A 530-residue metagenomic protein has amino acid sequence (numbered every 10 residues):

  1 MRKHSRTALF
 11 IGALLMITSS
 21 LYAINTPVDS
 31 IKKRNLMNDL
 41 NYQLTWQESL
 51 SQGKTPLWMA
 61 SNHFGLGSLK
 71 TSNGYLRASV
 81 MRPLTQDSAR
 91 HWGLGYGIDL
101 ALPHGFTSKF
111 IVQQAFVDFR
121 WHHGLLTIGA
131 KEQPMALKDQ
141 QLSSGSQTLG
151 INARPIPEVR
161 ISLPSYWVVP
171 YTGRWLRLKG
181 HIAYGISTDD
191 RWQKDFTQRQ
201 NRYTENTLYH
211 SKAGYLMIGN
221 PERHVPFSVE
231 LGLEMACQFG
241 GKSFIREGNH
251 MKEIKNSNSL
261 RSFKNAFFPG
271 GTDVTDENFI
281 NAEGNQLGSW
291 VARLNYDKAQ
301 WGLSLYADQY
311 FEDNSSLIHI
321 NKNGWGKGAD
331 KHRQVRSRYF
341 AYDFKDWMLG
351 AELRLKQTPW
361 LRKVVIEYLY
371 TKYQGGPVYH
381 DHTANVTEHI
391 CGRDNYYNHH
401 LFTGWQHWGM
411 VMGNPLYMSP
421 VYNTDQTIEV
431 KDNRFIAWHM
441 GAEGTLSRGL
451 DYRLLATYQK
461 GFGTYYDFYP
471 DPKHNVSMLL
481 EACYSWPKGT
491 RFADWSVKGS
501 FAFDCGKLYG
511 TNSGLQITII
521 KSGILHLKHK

Functional and structural regions predicted by a protein language model:
M1-K32, A299, I318, A341 (+1 more regions): Cleavable N-terminal export/targeting peptides
T26-G74, Q86-I98, G180-Y184, V497: Transmembrane beta-strand segments of Gram-negative outer membrane beta-barrel proteins
T26-L40, R82-L94, T107, R120-G124 (+7 more regions): Short loop/turn motifs that connect adjacent beta-strands in outer-membrane beta-barrel proteins
L69-N73, L102-I111, F311-S315, V430-R434 (+3 more regions): Solvent-exposed loop/turn segments connecting transmembrane beta-strands in outer-membrane beta-barrel proteins
L94-D190, L216-F239: Outer membrane beta-barrel
E158, T511-K530: Outer-membrane beta-barrel "beta-signal"
P164-H380, N385, W438-A442, A456-F462 (+5 more regions): Signature for the C-terminal beta-barrel architecture of outer-membrane proteins
T371-T464: C-terminal structural cap/anchor segments
